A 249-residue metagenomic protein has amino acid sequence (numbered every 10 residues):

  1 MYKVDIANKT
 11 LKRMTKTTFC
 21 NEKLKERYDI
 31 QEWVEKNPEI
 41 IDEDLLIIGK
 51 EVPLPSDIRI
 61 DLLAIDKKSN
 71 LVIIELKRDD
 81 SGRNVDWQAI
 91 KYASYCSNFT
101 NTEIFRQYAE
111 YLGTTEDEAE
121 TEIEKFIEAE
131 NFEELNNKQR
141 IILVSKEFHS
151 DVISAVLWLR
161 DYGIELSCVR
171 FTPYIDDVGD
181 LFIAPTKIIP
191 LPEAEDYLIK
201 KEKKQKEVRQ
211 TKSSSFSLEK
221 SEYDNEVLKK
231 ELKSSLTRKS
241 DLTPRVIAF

Functional and structural regions predicted by a protein language model:
M1-F249: Charged, terminal alpha-helix-loop-beta segments that serve as non-catalytic nucleic-acid engagement and/or assembly
